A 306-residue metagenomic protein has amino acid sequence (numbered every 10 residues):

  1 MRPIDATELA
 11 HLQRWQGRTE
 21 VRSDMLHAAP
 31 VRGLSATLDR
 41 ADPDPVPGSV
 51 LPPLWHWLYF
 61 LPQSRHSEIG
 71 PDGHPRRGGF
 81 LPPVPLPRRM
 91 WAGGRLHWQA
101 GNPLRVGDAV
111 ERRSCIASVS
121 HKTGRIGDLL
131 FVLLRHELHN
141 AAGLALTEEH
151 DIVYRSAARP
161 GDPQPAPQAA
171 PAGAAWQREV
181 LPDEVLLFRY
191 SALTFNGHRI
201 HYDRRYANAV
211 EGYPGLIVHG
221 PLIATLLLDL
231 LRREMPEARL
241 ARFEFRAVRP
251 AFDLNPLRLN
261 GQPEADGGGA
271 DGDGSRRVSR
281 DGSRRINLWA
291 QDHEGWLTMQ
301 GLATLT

Functional and structural regions predicted by a protein language model:
M1-A109, A303: Hydrophobic, proline/glycine-rich low-complexity stretches
R2-T19, W91-P182, A251-L254, R258-T306: HotDog/MaoC-like acyl-thioester-processing domains
R2-V50, P167-I223, L230-R233: A contiguous, surface-exposed recognition patch within enzymatic or periplasmic domains that forms
T19, M25, P30, P62-S64 (+9 more regions): Solvent-exposed, flexible loop/coil residues
S23, V31, L54-W57, H66 (+10 more regions): Generic secondary-structure boundary/loop-capping signal
S49, D128, R239-L240: Short, surface-exposed helix-loop/turn micro-motifs enriched in polar/charged residues
P52-L54, H74-P82, A157-W176, H201: Charged, low-complexity, helix/coiled-coil-prone segments
A207-D266, D281-R284, A290-H293, Q300-L302: Catalytic-pocket segment enriched in acidic/His residues
